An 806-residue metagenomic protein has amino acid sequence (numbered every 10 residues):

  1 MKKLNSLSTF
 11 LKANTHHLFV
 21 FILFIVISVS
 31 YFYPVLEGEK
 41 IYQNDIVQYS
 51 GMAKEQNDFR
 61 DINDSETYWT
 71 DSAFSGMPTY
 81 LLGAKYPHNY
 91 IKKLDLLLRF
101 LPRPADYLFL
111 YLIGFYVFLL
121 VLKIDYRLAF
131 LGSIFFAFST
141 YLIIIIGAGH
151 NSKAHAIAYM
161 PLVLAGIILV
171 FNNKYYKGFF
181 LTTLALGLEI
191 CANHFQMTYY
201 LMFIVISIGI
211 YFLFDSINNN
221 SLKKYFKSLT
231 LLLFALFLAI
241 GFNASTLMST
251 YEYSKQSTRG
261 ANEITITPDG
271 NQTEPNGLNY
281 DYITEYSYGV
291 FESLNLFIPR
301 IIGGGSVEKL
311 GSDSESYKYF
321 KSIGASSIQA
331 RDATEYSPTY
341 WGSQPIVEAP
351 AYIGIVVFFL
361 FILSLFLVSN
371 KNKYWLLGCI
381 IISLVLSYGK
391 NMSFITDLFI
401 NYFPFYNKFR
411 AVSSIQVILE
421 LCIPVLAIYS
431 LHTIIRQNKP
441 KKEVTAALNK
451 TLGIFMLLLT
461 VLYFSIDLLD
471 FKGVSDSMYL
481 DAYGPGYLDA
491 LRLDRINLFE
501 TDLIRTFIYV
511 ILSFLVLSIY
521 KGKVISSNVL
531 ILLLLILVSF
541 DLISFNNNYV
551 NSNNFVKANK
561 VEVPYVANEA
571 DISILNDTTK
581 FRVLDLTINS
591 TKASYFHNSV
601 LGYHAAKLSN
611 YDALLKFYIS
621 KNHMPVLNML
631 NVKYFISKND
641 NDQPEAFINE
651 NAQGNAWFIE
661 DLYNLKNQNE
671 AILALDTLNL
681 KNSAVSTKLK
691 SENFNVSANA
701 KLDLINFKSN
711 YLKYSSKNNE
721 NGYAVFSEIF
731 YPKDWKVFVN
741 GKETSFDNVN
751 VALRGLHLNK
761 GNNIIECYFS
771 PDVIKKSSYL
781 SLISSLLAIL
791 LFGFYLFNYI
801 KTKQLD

Functional and structural regions predicted by a protein language model:
F10, G149-Y159, V170-G187, F195-I204 (+3 more regions): Contiguous transmembrane helix-bundle modules in multi-pass membrane proteins
H16-M52, A235-T250, I382-V385, V538-F545: Transmembrane signal-anchor helices characteristic of membrane glycosylation enzymes that use polyprenol
I27-F115, I134-I157, N271-I355, Y388-T396 (+1 more regions): Membrane-interface coil-to-helix junctions
D106-K123, V357-L360, L426, F514: Transmembrane-helix motifs of polytopic, lipid-linked glycan transferases
L119-F138, Y176-F179: Transmembrane-helix signature of polytopic, membrane-embedded enzymes that assemble or transfer cell-envelope glycans
Y225-Y288: Polar, glycine-rich mid-to-C-terminal structural blocks that act as macromolecule-binding/assembly scaffolds
N262, I266-N271, I536, L542-S697 (+1 more regions): Extracytoplasmic
F359, N682-D806: Active-site-proximal, structured, solvent-exposed surfaces of multi-pass membrane proteins that position macromolecular
